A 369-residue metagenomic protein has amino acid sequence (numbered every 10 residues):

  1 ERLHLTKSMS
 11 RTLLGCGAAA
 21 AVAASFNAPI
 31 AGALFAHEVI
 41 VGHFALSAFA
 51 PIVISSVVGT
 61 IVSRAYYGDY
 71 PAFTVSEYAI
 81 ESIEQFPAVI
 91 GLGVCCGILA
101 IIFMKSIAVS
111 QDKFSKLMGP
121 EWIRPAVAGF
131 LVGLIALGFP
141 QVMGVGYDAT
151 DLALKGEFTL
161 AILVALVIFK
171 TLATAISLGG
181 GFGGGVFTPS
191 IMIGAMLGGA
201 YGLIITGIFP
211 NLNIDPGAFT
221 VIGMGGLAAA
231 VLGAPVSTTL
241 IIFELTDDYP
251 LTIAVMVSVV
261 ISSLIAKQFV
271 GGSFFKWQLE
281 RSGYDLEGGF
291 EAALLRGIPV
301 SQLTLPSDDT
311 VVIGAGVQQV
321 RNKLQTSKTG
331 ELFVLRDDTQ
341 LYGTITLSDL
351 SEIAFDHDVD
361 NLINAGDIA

Functional and structural regions predicted by a protein language model:
E1-G297, S301-Q302, P306-S307, V311-Y342 (+1 more regions): Alpha-helical transmembrane segments and immediately membrane-proximal extracytoplasmic
F130, N364-A369: Short, intrinsically disordered, charge-balanced linker/junction segments flanking boundaries in proteins
T346-D349, D367: Ca2+-coordinating acidic residues in Ca2+-binding motifs
S351-A365: A short, polar/charged loop-to-alpha-helix boundary motif
